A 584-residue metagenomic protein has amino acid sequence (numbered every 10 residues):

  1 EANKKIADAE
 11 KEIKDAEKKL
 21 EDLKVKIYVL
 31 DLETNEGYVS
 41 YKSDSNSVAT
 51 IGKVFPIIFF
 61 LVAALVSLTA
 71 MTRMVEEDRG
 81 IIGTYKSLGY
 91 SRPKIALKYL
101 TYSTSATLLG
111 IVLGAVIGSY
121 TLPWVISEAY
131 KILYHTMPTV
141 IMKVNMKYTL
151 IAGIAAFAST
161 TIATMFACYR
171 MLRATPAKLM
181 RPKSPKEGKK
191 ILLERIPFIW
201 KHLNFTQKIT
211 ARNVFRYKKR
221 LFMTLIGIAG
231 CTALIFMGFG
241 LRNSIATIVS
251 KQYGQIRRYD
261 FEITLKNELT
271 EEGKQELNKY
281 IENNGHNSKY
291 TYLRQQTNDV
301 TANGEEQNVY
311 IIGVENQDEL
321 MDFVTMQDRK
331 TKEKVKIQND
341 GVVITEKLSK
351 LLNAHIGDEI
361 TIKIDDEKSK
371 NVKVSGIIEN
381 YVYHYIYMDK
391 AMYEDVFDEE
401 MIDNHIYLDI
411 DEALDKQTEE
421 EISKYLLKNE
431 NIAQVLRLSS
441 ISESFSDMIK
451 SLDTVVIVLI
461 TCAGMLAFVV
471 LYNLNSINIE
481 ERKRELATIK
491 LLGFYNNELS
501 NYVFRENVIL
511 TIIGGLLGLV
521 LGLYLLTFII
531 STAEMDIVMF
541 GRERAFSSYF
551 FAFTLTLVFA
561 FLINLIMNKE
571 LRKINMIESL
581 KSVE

Functional and structural regions predicted by a protein language model:
E1-L61, M74-E76, L241, I245-Q252 (+4 more regions): Peri-transmembrane interface segments
L65-S105, D453, A467-T511: Interfacial "coupling" helices/loops that link adjacent transmembrane helices in transporter permeases
L68-R73, D78-G80, T104-T136, K147-R173 (+3 more regions): Small-residue-rich transmembrane alpha-helices
L100, K189-G230, N478, F504 (+3 more regions): N-terminal Sec/SRP start-transfer signal
R173-I191, K569-E584: Short cytosolic juxtamembrane segments of multi-pass membrane proteins
F205-N339, E346-K347, D358: Juxtamembrane segments of multi-pass membrane proteins
I256-R257, K336, I377-E420, S439: Small-residue transmembrane helix packing/gating motifs
K332-A391: Hydrophobic secondary-structure segments that place a key small or acidic residue at a functional site
